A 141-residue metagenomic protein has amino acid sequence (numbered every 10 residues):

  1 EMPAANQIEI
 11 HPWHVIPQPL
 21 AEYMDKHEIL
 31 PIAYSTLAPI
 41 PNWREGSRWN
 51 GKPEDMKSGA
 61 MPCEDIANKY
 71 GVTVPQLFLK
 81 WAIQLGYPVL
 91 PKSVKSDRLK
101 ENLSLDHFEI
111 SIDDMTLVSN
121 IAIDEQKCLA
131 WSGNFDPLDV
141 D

Functional and structural regions predicted by a protein language model:
E1-D141: Beta/alpha (TIM)-barrel catalytic core signal, keyed to glycine-rich beta->alpha loops juxtaposed to Asp/Glu that bind
